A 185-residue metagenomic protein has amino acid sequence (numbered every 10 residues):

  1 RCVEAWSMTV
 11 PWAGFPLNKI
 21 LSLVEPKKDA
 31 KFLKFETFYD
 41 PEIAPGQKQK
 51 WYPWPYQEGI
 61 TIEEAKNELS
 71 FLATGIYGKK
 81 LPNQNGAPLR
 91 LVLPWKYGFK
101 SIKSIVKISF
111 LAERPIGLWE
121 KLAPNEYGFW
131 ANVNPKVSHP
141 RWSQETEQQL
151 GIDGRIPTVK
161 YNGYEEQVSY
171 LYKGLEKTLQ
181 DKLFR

Functional and structural regions predicted by a protein language model:
R1-R185: Structured, non-membrane catalytic/scaffold regions adjacent to prosthetic-group chemistry
